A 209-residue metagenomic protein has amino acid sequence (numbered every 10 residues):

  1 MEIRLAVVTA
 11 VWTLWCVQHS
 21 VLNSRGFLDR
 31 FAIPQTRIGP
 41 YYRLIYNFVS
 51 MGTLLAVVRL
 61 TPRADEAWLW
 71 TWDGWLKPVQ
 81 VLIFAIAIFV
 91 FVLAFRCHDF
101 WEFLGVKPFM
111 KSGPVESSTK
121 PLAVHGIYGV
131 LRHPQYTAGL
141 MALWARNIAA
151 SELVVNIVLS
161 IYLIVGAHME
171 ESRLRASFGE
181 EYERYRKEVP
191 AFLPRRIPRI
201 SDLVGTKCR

Functional and structural regions predicted by a protein language model:
I3-Q18, S117-R209: Hydrophobic transmembrane alpha-helices
R4-V8, R43, N47, K77-F84 (+2 more regions): Residue-level signature of transmembrane alpha-helical entry/exit and packing/kink sites in multi-pass membrane
V11-R25, A56-L60, F84-K107, L159-R175: Transmembrane alpha-helical segments that form the membrane-embedded catalytic/substrate-channel core of multi-pass
S20-R37: Membrane-interface helix-loop junction between the first two transmembrane segments
L28-I33, P62-G74: Membrane-interface helix termini and inter-helical loops of multi-pass transporters
L44-T61: A generic, lipid-embedded transmembrane alpha helix
Y46-N47, K77-F91, I127-T137: Membrane-interface loop-to-helix entry segments
V106-S118: Juxtamembrane inter-helical linkers in multi-pass membrane proteins
